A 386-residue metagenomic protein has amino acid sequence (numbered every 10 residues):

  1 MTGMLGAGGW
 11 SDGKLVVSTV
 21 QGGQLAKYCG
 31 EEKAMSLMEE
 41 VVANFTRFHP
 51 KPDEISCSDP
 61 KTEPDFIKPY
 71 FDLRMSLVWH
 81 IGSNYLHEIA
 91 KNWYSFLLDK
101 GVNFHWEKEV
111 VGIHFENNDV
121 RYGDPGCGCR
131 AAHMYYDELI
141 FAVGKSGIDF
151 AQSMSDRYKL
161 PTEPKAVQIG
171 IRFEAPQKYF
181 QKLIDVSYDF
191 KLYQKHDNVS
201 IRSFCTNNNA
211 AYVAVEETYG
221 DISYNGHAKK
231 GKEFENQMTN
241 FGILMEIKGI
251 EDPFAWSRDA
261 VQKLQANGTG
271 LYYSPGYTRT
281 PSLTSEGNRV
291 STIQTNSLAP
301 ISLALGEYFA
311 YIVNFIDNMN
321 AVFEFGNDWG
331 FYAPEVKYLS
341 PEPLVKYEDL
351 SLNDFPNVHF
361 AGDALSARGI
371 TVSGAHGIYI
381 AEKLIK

Functional and structural regions predicted by a protein language model:
M1-K14, S18, S56-K386: Residues forming the flavin
M1-R47: Redox-cofactor-proximal catalytic regions of oxidoreductases
G22, F48, P52-S56, L244: Electropositive, gly/pro-rich neighborhoods at or near active sites that engage anionic ligands
